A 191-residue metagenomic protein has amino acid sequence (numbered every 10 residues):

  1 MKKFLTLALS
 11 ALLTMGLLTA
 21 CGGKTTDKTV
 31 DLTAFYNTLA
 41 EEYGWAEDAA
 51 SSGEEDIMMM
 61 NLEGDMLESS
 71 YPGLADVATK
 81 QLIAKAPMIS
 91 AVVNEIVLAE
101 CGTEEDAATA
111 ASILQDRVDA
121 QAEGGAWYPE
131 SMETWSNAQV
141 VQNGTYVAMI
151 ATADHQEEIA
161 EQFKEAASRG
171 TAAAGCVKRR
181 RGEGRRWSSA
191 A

Functional and structural regions predicted by a protein language model:
M1-F4, A8: Positively charged n-region of N-terminal signal peptides that target proteins for export
G16-A20: C-terminal motif of bacterial Sec signal peptides marking the signal peptidase cleavage site
G22-K24: Bacterial signal peptide processing site
E54-V93, E105, W135: Short, compositionally biased low-complexity segments enriched in polar/charged residues
M88, E130-A172: A short, solvent-exposed beta-edge/loop patch
M88-D119: Mature extracytoplasmic domains of secretory-pathway proteins
A107-Q142: Short Gly/Thr-rich strand-loop-strand
